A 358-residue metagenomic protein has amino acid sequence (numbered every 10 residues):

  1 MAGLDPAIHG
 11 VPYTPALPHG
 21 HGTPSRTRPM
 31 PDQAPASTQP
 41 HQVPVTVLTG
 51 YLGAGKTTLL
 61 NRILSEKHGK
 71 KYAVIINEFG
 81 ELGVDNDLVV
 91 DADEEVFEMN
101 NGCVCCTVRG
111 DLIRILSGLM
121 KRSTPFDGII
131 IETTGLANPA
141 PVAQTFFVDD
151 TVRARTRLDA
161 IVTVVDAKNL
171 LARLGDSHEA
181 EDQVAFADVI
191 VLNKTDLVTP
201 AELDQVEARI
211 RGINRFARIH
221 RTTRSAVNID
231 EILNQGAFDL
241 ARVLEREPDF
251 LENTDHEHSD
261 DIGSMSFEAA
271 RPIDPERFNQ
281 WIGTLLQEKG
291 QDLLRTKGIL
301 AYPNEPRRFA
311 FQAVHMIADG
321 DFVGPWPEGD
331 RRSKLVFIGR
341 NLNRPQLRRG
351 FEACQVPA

Functional and structural regions predicted by a protein language model:
M1, I8-V11, M30: Short hydrophobic transmembrane-like helices used for membrane targeting/insertion
G3-P6, T38: Compositionally biased, low-complexity intrinsically disordered regions
P6-I8, G20: A cross-taxon signal for low-complexity, glycine/charged-rich
Y13, H19, T23-V43, V47 (+2 more regions): Non-catalytic terminal/linker segments enriched in charged/polar, low-complexity residues
R26, P31, P35-A36, D182 (+3 more regions): C-terminal accessory "lid"/substrate-recognition subdomains
P35-T49, A54, T58-R173: Nucleotide-state-sensitive switch-loop elements of NTP-binding domains
A167, L171-F186, I190-L192: Flexible active-site lid/hinge loop adjacent to a nucleotide/diphosphate and Mg2+-phosphate binding pocket
F337: Flexible loop/N-cap segments at domain edges
